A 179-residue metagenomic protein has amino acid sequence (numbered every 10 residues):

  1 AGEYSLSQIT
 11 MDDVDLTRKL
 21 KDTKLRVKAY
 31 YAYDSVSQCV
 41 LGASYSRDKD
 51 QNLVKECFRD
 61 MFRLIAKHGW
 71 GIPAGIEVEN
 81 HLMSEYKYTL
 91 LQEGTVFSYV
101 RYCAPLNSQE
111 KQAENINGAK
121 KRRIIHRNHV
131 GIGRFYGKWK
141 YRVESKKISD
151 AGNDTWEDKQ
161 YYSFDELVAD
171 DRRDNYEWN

Functional and structural regions predicted by a protein language model:
A1-Y31, C39, N52-C57, R63-L64 (+1 more regions): Mobile-element integrase/transposase regions, centering on the N-terminal DNA-binding/Zn-coordinating module
M11-D13, S44, E77-N80, C103: Short His-Asn-centered micro-motif
V27-Y30, G42-A43, K55-R63, E77 (+2 more regions): Short, well-ordered alpha-helical packing segments
Y45-D50: A short acidic/small-residue loop/turn micro-motif
Q51-N52, E110: Loop/helix-junction capping segments adjacent to catalytic residues or to phosphate/diphosphate-binding pockets
W70-A74, N80-N179: Globin-like tetrapyrrole-binding proteins
